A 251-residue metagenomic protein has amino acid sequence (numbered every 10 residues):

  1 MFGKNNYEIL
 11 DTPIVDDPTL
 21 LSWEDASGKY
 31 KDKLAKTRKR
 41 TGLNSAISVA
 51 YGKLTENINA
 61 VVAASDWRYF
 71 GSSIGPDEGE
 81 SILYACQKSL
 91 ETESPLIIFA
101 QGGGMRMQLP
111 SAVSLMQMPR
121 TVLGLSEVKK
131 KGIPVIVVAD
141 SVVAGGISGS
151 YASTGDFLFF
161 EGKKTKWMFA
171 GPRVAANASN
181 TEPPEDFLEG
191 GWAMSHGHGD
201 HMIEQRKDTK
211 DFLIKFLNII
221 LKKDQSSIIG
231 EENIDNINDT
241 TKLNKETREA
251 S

Functional and structural regions predicted by a protein language model:
M1-A46, Y51-K53, K215-S251: Intrinsically disordered, low-complexity segments enriched in small/flexible residues
Y30-R40, E80-Y84, G102-L109, S150: N-terminal-biased segments
K33, A63-G71: Glycine-/proline-rich flexible loop or hinge segments
T41-S45, S72-Q87: Glycine-rich anion/phosphate-binding loops
L43, E56-N57, K131: Short flexible coil/turn linkers enriched for glycine and charged/polar residues that connect secondary-structure
G52-D66, S81-R106: A structural preference for short, pocket-lining loop segments at secondary-structure junctions
F70-D77, L109-V113: Flexible beta-alpha connector loops of hexameric P-loop NTPases
G102-I228: Conserved catalytic cores of soluble enzyme domains, especially glycine-rich substrate-binding beta-alpha loops
